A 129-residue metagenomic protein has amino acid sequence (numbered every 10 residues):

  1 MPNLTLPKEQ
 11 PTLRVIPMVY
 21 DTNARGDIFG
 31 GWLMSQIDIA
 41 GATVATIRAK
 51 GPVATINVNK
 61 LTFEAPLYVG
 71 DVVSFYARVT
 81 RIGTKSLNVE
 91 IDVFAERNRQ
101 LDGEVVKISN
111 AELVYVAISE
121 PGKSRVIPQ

Functional and structural regions predicted by a protein language model:
P2-N57, V116-Q129: Hot-dog-fold acyl-thioester-processing enzymes
N3, P7-L13, Y68-V69, T80-Q129: HotDog/MaoC-like acyl-thioester-processing domains
V58-K60, N110: Extracellular/lumenal ectodomain signal focusing on beta-strand-rich modules and carbohydrate-recognition contexts
